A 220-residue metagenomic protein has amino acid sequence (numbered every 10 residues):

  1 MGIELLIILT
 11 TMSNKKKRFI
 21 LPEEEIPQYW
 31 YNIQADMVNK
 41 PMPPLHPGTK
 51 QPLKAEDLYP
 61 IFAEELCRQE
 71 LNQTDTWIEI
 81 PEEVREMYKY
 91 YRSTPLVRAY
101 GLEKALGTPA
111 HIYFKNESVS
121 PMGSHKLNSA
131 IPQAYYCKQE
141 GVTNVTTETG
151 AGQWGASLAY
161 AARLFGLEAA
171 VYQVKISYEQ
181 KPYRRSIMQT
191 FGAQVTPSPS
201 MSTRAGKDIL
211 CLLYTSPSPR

Functional and structural regions predicted by a protein language model:
I3-T11: Short, Lys/Arg-enriched N-terminal segments with co-localized hydrophobic residues within the first ~10-30 amino acids
L21-P41, G48, Y59-F62, L66-Y136 (+1 more regions): Positively charged, low-complexity intrinsically disordered leader regions
H46, Y59, M201, D208: Glycine-rich nucleotide/cofactor/substrate-binding loop typically near the N-terminus or early in the first domain
I112-N116, T146-T147, P197-S198: General beta-strand structural signal in soluble alpha/beta enzymes
E140-I176: A short, small-residue-rich loop immediately preceding and capping a beta-strand
A156-A161, K181-R185, G206-C211: Short acidic, glycine/serine/threonine-rich loops at helix termini
L167-R204: A glycine-rich helix N-cap at a beta->alpha junction
Y214-P219: Conserved small/polar residues in nucleotide/adenosyl-binding loops
